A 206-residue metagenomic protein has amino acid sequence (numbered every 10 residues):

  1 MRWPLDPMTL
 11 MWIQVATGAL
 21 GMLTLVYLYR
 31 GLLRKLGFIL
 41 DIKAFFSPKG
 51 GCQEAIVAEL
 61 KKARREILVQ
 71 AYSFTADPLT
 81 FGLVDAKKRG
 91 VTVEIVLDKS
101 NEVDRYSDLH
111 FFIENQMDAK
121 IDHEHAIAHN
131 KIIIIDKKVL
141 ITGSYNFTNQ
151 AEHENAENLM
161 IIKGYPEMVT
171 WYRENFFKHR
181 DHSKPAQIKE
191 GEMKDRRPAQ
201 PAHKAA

Functional and structural regions predicted by a protein language model:
M1-T9: N-terminal Lys/Arg-rich, disordered targeting/topogenic segments
W3, V139-A206: Signature of lipid phosphatidyltransferase scaffolds
M8-L28: Hydrophobic alpha-helical topogenic segments used for membrane insertion/localization
L32-A58: N-terminal signal-anchor transmembrane helix
I42-K49, V69-Y72, M117-A119: Short, flexible loop segments at the rims of nucleotide/cofactor-binding pockets, characterized by
I56-M117: Primarily the HKD phosphodiesterase
S100-D104, A126-A128, T148-N149, M168: Short gly/pro/ser/thr-enriched loop/turn and capping motifs at secondary-structure boundaries
K131-I134, M160: Short beta-strand scaffold segments in enzyme catalytic cores
